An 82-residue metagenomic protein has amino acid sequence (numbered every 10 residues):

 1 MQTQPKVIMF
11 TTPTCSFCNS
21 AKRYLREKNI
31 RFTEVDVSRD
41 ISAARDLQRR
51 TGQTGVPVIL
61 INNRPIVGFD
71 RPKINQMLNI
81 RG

Functional and structural regions predicted by a protein language model:
M1-K28: Local sequence-structure signature of Cys/Sec-based thiol-disulfide redox active-site neighborhoods
T11, T33-D36, V67: A structural signal for short, well-ordered beta-strand elements
S16, S42, K73: Short alpha-helical
R31-A43: Thiol-based oxidoreductase modules, predominantly thioredoxin-like and allied folds used for disulfide exchange
S42-V58: Short Fe-S-cluster ligation motifs
P57-V67: A short, hydrophobic beta-strand/beta-hairpin element that forms part of a small beta-sheet core
I74-G82: Thiol-/selenol-based redox modules, centered on thioredoxin-like and closely related oxidoreductase domains
